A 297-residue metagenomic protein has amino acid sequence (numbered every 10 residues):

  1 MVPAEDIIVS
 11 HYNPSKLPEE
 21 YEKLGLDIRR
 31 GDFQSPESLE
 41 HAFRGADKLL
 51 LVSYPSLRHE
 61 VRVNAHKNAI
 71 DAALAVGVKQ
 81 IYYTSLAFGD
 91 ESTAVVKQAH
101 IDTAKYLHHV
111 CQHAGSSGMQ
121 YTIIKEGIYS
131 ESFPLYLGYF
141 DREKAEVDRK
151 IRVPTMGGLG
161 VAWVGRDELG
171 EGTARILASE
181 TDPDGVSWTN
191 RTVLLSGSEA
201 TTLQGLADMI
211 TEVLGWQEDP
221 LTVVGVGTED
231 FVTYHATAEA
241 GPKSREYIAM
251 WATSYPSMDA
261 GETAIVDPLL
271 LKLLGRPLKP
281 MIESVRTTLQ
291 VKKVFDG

Functional and structural regions predicted by a protein language model:
M1-E5, E22-K23, G215, L289-G297: Eukaryotic N-terminal low-complexity, Ser/Thr- and Lys/Arg-rich leader segments that predominantly function as
M1-L17, Q34-E37, R58-H59, V76 (+1 more regions): Oxidoreductase cofactor-interface core, primarily capturing Rossmann-like NAD(P)-dependent enzymes
V9-V76, G89-D90: NAD(P)H-binding glycine-rich loop region in Rossmannoid oxidoreductase-like domains and their noncatalytic homologs
E40, K67-I70, R166-A174, M281-R286: Short, amphipathic alpha-helical "lid/cap" segments that border enzyme active or binding sites
G45, W188-R191, G275: A glycine-biased structural micro-motif
A207-A260, G297: Terminal hydrophobic/aromatic helix or amphipathic segment near a protein terminus
L269-G297: Amphipathic terminal alpha-helices
